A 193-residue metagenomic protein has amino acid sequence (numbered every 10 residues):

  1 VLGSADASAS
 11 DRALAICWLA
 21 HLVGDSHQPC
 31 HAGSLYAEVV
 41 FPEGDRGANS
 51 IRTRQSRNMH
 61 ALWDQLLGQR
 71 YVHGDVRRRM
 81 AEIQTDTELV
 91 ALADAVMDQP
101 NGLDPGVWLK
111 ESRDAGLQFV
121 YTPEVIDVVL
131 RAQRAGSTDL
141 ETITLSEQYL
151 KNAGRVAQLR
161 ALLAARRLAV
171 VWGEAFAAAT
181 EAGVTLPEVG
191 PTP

Functional and structural regions predicted by a protein language model:
V1-L22, P29-P193: C-terminal accessory segments of proteins
